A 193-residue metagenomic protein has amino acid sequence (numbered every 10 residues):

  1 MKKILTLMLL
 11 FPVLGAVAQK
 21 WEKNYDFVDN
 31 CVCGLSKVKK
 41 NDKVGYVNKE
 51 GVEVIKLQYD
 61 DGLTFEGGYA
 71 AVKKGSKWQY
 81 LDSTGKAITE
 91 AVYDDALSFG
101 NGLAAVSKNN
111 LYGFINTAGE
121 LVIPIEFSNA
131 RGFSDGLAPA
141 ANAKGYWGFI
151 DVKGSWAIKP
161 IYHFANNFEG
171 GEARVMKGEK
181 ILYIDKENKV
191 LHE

Functional and structural regions predicted by a protein language model:
M1-K20: Bacterial Sec-dependent N-terminal signal peptides
Q19-E193: Residue-level detector of conserved, function-critical positions
